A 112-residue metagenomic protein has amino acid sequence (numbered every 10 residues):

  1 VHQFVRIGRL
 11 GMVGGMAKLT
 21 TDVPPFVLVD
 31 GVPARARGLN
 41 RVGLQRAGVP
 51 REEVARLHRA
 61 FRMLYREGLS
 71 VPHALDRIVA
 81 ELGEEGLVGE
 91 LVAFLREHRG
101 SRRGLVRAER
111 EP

Functional and structural regions predicted by a protein language model:
V1-R35: Structural signal for interior beta-strand "rungs" in well-ordered beta-sheet cores of soluble enzyme domains
V32-P112: Terminal amphipathic alpha-helical/low-complexity segments used for targeting or macromolecular assembly
